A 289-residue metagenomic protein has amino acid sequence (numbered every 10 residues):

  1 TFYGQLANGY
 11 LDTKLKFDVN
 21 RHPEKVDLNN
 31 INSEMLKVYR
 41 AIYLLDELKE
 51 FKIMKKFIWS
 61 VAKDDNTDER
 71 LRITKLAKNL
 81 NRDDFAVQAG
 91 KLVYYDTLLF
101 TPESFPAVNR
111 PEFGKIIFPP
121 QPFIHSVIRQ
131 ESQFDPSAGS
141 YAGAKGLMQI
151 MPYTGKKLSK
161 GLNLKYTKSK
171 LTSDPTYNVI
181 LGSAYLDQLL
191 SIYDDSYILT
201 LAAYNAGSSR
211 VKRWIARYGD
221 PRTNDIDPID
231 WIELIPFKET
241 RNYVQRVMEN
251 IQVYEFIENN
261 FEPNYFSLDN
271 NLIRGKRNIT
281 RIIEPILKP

Functional and structural regions predicted by a protein language model:
T1-Y3: Short solvent-exposed coil/turn linkers within tandem alpha-helical repeat scaffolds
Q5-Y10, I53-P289: Catalytic glycan-binding domains that act on GlcNAc-containing polysaccharides
L11-F17, D46-K52: Helix-turn-helix repeat elements of alpha-solenoid scaffolds
N20: Catalytic-site microenvironment of enzymes that process N-acetyl-hexosamine-containing cell-wall polysaccharides
P23-M35: TPR-adjacent "capping" and linker segments in tetratricopeptide-repeat scaffold/adaptor proteins
S33-R40, K49, D68-E69, P119: Alpha-helix N-cap/N′ positions at the starts of helices
E34, D46, E239: Catalytic cores of large soluble enzymes that bind and process phosphate-bearing ligands
Y43-D46, K78: Hydrophobic/aromatic side-chain positions at a characteristic register within alpha-helices of tetratricopeptide repeats
